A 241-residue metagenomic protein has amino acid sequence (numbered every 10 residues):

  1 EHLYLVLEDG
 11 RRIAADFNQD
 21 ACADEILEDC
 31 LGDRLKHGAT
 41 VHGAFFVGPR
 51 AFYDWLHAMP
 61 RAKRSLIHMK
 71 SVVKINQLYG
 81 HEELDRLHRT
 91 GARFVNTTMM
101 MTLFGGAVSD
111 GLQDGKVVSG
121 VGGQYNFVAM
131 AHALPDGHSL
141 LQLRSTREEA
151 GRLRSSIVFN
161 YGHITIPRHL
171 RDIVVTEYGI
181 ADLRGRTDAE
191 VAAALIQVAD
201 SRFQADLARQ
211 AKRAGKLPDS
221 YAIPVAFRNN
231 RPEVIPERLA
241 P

Functional and structural regions predicted by a protein language model:
E1-P241: Conserved alpha/beta enzyme-core scaffold
